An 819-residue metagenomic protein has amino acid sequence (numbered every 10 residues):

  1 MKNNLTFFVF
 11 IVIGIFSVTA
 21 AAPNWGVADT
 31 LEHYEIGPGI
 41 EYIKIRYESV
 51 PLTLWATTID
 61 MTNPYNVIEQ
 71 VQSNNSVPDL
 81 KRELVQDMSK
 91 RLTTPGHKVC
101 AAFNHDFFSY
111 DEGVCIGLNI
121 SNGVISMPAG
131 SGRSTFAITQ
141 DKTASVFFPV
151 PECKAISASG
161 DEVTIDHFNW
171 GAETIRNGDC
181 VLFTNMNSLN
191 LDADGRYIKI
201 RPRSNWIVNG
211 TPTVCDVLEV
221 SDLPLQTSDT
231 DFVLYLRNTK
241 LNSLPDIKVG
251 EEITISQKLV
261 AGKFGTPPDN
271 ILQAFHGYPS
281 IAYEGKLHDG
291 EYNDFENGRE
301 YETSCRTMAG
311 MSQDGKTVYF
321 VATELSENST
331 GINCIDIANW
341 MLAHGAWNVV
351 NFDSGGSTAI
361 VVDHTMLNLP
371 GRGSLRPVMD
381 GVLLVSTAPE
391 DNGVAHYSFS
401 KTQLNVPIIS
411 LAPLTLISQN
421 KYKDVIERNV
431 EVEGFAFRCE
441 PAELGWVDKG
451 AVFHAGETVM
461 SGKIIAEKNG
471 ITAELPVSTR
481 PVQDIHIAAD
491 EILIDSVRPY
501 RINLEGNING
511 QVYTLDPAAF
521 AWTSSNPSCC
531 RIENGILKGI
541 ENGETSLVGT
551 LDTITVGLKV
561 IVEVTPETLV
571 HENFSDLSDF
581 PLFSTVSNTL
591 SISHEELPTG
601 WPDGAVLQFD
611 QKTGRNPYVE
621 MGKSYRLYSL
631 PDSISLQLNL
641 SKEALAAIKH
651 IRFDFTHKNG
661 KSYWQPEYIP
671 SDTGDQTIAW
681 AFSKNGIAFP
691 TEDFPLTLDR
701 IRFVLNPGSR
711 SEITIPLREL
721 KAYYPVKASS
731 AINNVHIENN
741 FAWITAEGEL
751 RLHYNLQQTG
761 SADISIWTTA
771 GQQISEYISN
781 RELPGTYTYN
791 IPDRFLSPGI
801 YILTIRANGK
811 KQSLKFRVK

Functional and structural regions predicted by a protein language model:
A21-S525, C529-T568, I701: Gly/Ser/Thr/Pro-rich low-complexity, intrinsically disordered segments
N392, Y723-E747, Q757: Residue-level detector of functionally pivotal "anchor" positions at catalytic/ligand-binding pockets or at interdomain
E563-T589: Extracellular carbohydrate-recognition regions
S593-P617: Short carbohydrate-recognition loop motifs
Q611-P690, R710-P716, V726: Extracellular ligand-binding interfaces
G674, Q773-L796, G809-K810: Glycine-centered tight-turn motifs at strand-turn-strand junctions
N733-H736, E776, P798-K819: C-terminal tail/sorting-segment detector
W767-I774, Y801: Short, glycine-anchored, charge-dense loop/turn motifs used at functional sites
